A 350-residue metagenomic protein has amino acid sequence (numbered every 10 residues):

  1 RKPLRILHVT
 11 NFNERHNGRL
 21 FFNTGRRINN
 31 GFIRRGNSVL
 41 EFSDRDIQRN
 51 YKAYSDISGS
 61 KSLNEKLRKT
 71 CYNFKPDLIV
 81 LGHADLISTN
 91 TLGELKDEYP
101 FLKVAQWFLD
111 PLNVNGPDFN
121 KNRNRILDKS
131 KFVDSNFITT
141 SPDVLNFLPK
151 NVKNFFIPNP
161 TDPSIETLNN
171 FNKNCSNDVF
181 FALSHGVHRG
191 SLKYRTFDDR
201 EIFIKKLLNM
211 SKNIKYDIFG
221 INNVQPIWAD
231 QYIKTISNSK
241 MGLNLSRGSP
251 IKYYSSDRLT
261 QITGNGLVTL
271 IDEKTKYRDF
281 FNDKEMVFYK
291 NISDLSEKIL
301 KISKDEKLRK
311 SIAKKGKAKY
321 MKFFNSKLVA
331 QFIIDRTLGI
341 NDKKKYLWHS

Functional and structural regions predicted by a protein language model:
R1-Y54, K66, F74, H83-N90 (+3 more regions): Nucleotide-sugar donor-binding catalytic core of glycosyltransferases
S60-K61: N-terminal accessory alpha/beta regions
C71, K75-D77: Proline-aspartate-enriched helix->loop->beta-strand connector
L102-F119: A short, histidine- and acid-enriched strand-loop-helix "catalytic/donor-clamping" loop that lines the nucleotide-sugar
M286-I292, K301-E306: Conserved acidic donor-binding segment of nucleotide-sugar-dependent glycosyltransferases
K298-I299, K304-S350: C-terminal amphipathic helix plus adjacent low-complexity, charged tail appended to glycosyltransferase catalytic
